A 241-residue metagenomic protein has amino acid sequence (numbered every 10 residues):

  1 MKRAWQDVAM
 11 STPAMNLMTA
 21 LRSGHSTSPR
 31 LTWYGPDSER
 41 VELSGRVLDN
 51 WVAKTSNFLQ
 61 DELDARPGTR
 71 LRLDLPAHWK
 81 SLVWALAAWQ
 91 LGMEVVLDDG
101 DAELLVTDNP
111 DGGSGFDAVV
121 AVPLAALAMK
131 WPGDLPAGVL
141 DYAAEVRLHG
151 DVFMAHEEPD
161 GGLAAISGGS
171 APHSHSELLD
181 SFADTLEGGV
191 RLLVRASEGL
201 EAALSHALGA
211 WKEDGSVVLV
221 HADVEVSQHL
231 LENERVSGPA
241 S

Functional and structural regions predicted by a protein language model:
M1-M10: Short, Lys/Arg-enriched N-terminal segments with co-localized hydrophobic residues within the first ~10-30 amino acids
S11-L31: A short N-terminal helical cap/helix-turn-helix that marks the beginning of AMP-binding/adenylate-forming
L31-A65, G161-G188: Conserved AMP-binding/adenylate-forming core of the ANL superfamily
L71: Gly/Thr-rich phosphate-binding loop signature of adenosyl cofactor/nucleotide-binding cores
L75-H78, V194-L200: Conserved AMP-binding
A87-Q90, A203-V217: Conserved short alpha-helical elements in the N-terminal third of ANL/AMP-binding
E94-S114, L127-L140, E145, D180-L192 (+1 more regions): Conserved ATP-dependent adenylate/AMP-binding module captured primarily in the ANL superfamily
G115-E177: Surface-exposed beta-loop interaction hotspot
